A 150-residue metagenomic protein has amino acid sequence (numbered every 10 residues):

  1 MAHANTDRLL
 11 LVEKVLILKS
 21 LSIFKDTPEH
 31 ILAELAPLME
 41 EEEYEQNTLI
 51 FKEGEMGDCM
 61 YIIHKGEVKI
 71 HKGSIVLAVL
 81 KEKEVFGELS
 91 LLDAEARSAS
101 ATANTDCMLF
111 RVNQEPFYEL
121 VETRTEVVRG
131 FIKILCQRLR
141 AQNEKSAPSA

Functional and structural regions predicted by a protein language model:
M1-A150: Cytosolic regulatory regions built on CNB/CRP/Popeye-like sensor folds
